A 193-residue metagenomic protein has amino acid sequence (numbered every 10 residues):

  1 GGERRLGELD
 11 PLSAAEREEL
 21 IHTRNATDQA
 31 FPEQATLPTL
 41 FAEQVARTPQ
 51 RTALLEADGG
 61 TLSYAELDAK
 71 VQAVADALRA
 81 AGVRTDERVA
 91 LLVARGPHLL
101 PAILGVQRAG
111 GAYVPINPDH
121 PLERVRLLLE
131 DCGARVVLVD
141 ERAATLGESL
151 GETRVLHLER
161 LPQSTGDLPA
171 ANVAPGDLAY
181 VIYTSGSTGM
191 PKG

Functional and structural regions predicted by a protein language model:
G1-R17, R24-G193: Carrier-protein-dependent adenylate-forming modules in NRPS/ANL systems
